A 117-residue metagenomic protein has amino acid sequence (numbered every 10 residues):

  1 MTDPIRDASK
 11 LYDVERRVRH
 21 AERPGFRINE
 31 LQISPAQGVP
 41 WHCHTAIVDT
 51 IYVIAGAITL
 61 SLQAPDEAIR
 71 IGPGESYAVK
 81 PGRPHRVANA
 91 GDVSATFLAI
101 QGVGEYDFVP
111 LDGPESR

Functional and structural regions predicted by a protein language model:
M1-N29, P40-W41, P110-R117: A short, N-terminal "cap"/entry segment at the start of jelly-roll beta-barrel domains of the cupin/DSBH fold
H20-R27, Q37-Y52, A64-P65: A short beta-loop-beta micro-motif enriched in histidine and acidic residues
E30, V93-F108: A short hydrophobic beta-strand segment most commonly corresponding to one strand of the jelly-roll/cupin
I33-S34, T45-L60, I100-G102: Short, conserved beta-strand element in jelly-roll/cupin
P35-Q37, A46-I47, P65, R83-P84 (+2 more regions): A generic "binding-loop/recognition-motif" signal
W41, L60-S61, V79, H85-G91: Short beta-strand His + acidic residue motifs that chelate non-heme Fe in jelly-roll/DSBH and cupin folds
P65-P81: Short acidic-glycine-tyrosine-enriched beta hairpin
